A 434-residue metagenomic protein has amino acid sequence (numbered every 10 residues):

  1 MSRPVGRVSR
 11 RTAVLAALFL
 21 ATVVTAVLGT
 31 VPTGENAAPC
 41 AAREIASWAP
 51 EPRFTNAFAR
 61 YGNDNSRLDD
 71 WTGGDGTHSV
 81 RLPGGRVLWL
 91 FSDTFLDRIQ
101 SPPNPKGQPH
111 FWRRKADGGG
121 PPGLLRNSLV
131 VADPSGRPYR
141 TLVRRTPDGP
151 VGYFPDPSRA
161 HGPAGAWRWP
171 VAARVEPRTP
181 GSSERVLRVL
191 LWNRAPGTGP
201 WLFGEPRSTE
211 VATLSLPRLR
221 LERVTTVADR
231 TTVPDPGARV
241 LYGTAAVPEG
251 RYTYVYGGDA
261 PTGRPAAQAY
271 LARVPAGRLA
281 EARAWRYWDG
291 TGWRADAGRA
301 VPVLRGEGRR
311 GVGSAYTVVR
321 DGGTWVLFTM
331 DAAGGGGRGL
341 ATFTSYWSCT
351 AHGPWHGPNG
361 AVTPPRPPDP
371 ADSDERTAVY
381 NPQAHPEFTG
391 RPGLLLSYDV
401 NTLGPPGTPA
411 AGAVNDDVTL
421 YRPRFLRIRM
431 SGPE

Functional and structural regions predicted by a protein language model:
M1-F19: N-terminal export and membrane-targeting signals
G6, V24-R43: C-terminal region of N-terminal signal peptides and the immediate post-cleavage residues of exported proteins
A38-E184, V189-N193, E205: N-terminal regions that are enriched for targeting/export leaders and immediately downstream pro/stem segments
F54-S66, G123-P163, T226-P236, A284-R310 (+1 more regions): Surface-exposed loop and turn segments in beta-propeller and other repeat-based domains that flank or scaffold
L68, P354-F388, G404: Conserved blade-ending motifs and adjacent loop-strand segments that build the rim/top face of beta-propeller domains
V80-L82, R86-Q100, W169-L202, Y242-R273 (+3 more regions): Hydrophobic core segments of beta-strands in well-ordered, beta-rich domains
P103-S135, L202-R218, Q268-G277, T342-A351 (+1 more regions): Beta-propeller blade signature
D229, G243, V247-G353, N359-R366: Active-site cradle of extracellular carbohydrate-active enzymes
